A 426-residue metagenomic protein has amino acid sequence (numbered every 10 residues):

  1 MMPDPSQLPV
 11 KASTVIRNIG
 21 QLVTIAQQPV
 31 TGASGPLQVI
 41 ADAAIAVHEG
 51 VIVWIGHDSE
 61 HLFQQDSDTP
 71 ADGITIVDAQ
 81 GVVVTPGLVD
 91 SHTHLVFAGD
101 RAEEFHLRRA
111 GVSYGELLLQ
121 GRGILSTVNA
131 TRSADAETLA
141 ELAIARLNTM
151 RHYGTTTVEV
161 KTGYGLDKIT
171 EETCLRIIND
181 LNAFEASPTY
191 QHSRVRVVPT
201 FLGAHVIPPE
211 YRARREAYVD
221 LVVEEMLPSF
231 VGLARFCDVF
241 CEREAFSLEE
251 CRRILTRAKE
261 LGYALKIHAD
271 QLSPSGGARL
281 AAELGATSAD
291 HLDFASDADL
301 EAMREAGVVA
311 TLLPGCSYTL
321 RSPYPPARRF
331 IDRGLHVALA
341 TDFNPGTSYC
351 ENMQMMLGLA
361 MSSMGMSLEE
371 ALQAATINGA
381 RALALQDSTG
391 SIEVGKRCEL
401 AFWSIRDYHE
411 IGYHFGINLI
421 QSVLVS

Functional and structural regions predicted by a protein language model:
M1-Q65: N-terminal metal-binding scaffold of metallo-dependent hydrolase/deaminase domains
V15, A71-D78, V423: Conserved beta-strand scaffold positions in the cores of enzyme catalytic domains, especially in NTP/NDP-utilizing
I19, I45, G50, G81 (+13 more regions): Divalent metal-coordination and catalytic microenvironments
V30-P36, A375-I377, R397-S426: C-terminal cap of metal-dependent C-N hydrolases
G73-L142: Metal-associated gating/positioning segment near the N- to mid-region
R122-L142, N148, T156-S275: Metal-coordinating catalytic core of metallo-dependent amide/deamination hydrolases
R151, V223, F230-V231, K259 (+3 more regions): Non-catalytic positions within long, well-ordered alpha-helices that form the structural scaffold/packing of enzyme
A264-L265, P274-S391, W403-E410, F415: Active-site-adjacent C-terminal substructures of enzyme catalytic domains
